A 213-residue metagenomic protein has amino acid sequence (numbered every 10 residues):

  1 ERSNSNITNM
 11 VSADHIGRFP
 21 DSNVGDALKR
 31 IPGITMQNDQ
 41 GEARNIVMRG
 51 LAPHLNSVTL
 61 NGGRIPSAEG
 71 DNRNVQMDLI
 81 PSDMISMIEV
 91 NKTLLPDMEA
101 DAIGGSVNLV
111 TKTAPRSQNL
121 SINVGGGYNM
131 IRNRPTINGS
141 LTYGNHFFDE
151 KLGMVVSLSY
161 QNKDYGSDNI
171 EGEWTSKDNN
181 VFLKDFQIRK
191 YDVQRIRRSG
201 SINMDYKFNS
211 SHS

Functional and structural regions predicted by a protein language model:
E1-G17, N45, G63, A68: N-terminal periplasmic "start-of-domain" segments of outer-membrane beta-barrel proteins
I16, L28, M87-V90, V107-L109: Non-catalytic regulatory/gating segments with a bias toward low-complexity or hydrophobic composition
G25-R64: Extracytoplasmic beta-strand/coil segments of soluble accessory domains associated with Gram-negative outer-membrane
I46, R64-K92: Short acidic/polar hinge/loop motifs at secondary-structure boundaries that mediate gating or recognition
N56, R116-L120, G127, E150-M154 (+1 more regions): Outer-envelope beta-barrel architecture signal
A68-E69, I85, R116-V124, S176-D185: Flexible, solvent-exposed coil segments and beta strand-coil junctions, predominantly the extracellular/periplasmic
N91-T93, V110, N123-N129, S159-Q161: Outer-membrane beta-barrel pore domains and translocons
R134-S213: Transmembrane beta-barrel wall of Gram-negative outer-membrane proteins
